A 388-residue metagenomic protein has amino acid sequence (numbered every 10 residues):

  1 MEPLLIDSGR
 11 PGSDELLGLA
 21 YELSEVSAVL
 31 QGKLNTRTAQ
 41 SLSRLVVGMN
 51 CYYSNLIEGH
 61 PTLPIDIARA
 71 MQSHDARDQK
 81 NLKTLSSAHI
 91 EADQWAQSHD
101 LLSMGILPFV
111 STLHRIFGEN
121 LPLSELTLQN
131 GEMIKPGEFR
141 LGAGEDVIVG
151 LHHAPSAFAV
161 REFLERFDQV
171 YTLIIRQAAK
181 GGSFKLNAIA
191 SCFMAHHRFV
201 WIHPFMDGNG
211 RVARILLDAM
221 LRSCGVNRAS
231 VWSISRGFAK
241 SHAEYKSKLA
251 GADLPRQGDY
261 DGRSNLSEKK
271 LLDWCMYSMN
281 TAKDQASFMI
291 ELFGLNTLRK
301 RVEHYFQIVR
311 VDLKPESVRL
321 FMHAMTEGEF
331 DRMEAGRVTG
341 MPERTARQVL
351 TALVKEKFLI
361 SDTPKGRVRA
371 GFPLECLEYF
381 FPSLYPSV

Functional and structural regions predicted by a protein language model:
M1-V388: FIC/Doc superfamily catalytic core
